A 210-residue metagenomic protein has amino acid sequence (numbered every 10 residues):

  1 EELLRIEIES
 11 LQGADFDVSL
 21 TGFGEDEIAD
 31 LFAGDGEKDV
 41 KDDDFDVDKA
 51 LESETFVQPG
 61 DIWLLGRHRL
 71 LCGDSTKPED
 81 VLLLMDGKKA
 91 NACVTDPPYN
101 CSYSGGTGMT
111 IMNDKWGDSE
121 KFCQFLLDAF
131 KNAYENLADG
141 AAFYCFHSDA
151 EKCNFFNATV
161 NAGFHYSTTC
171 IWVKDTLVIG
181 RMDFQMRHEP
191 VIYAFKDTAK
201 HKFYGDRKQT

Functional and structural regions predicted by a protein language model:
E1-T210: Core catalytic lobe of class I
